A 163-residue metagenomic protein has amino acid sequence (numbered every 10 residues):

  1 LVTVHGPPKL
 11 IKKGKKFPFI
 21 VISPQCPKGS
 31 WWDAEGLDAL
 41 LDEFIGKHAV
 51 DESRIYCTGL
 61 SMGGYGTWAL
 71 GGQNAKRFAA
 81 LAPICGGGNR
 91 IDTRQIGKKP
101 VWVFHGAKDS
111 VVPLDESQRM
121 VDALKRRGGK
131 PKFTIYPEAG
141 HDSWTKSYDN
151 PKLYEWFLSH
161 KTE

Functional and structural regions predicted by a protein language model:
L1-L40: Active-site machinery of serine-nucleophile hydrolases
K16-F19, I96-V101, R127: Short, proline-enriched alpha-helix->beta-strand connector loops that line the catalytic pocket of alpha/beta-hydrolase
Q25-P27, S61, A107: Residue-level signal for short, function-critical loop segments
C26, A82-R90: Active-site nucleophile loop of the alpha/beta-hydrolase fold
G29-M62, Q73-A75: Gly/Ser-rich "nucleophile elbow"/oxyanion-hole loop immediately N-terminal to the catalytic nucleophile in hydrolases
C57-G59, I84, F104: Short beta-strand immediately N-terminal to the catalytic nucleophile in serine-hydrolase-like folds
G64-A75, L81: Short glycine-enriched nucleophile-adjacent loop and the immediately C-terminal alpha-helix near the catalytic center
P100-E163: C-terminal catalytic histidine-bearing segment of alpha/beta-hydrolase fold enzymes
